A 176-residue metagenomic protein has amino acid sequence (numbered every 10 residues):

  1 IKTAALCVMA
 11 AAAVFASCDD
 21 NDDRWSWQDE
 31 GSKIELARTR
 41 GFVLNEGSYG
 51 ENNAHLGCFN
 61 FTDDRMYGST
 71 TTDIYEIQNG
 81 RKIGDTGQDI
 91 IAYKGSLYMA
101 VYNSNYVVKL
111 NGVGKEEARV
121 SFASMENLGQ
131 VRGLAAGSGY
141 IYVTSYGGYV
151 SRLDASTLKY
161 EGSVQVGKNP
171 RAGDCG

Functional and structural regions predicted by a protein language model:
I1, A10-G41: Bacterial Sec-dependent N-terminal signal peptides
D22-D23, R65-K82, G114-E126, K159-N169: A short beta-strand motif characteristic of beta-propeller blades
W27-D64: An edge-strand/N-cap motif at the start of beta-rich repeat modules
Q28-K33, K82-D89, E126-S138, K168-G176: Repeated scaffold domains used in trafficking and secretory/extracellular systems, primarily beta-propellers
A37-G41, K94-S96, S138-G139: Short coil/turn segments that connect the beta-strands within blades of beta-propeller domains
V43-E51, L97-N103, Y142-G147: Conserved beta-strand positions in repeat-built beta-propeller and related beta-rich domains
G50-C58, N105-K109, Y149-R152: Structural motif
